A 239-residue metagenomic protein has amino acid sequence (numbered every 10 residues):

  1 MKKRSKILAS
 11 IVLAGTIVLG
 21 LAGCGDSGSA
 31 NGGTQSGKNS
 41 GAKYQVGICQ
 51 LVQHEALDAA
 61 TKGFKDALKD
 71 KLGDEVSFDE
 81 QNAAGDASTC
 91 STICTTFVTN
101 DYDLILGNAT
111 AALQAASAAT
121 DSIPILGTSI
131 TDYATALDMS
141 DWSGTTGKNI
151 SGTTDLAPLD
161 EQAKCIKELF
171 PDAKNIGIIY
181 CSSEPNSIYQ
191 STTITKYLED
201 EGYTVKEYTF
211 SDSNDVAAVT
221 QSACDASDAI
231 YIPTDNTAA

Functional and structural regions predicted by a protein language model:
M1-Q45, D70-G73: Short, low-complexity disordered leader/linker segments with a strong preference for bacterial N-terminal type II
G33-G73, D79-T89, S183-S187, T234-A239: Extracytoplasmic "Venus flytrap"
V46, F64, S151-L198: An alpha-beta-alpha
Q53-F64, T89, I93, N108-A112 (+5 more regions): Stable alpha-helical elements in mature extracytoplasmic
D70-C90, N149, T195-S213: Short beta-strand elements in bilobed, periplasmic/extracellular small-molecule ligand-binding domains
E80-S140, D235-A239: Beta-alpha junction/loop-to-helix N-cap segments that form part of ligand/metal-binding clefts
W142-T153: Rossmann-fold dehydrogenase core element
P185-A239: Pocket-lining segment of extracytoplasmic ligand-binding domains
